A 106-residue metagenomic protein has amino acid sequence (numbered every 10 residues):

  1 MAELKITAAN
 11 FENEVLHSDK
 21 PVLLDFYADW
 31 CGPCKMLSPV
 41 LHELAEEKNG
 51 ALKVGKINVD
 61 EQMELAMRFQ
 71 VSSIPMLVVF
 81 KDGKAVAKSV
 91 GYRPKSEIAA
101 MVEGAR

Functional and structural regions predicted by a protein language model:
A2, T7, Y27, K53-G55: Conserved Rossmann-like nucleotide-binding pocket used by diverse enzymes that bind dinucleotide cofactors
E3-V22: A short beta-strand-turn-helix
F11, L24, L41, N58 (+1 more regions): Residue-level signature of catalytic and energy-coupling elements of molecular machines, predominantly ATP/GTP-dependent
D19, Y27-W30, S73: Short pre-active-site segment immediately N-terminal to redox-active cysteine/selenocysteine motifs in thiol-based
D19-P21, S38-I57, E61: Conserved helix-turn-beta segment immediately C-terminal to the redox Cys motif in thioredoxin-like folds
F26-V40: Conserved redox-active cysteine motifs that mediate thiol-disulfide chemistry, especially di-cysteine Cys-X(1-2)-Cys
E64-Q70: A hydrophobic alpha-helical transmembrane-helix feature that marks the membrane cores and membrane-interface segments
S73-R106: Non-catalytic, surface beta->alpha helical segment in thiol-disulfide oxidoreductase systems
